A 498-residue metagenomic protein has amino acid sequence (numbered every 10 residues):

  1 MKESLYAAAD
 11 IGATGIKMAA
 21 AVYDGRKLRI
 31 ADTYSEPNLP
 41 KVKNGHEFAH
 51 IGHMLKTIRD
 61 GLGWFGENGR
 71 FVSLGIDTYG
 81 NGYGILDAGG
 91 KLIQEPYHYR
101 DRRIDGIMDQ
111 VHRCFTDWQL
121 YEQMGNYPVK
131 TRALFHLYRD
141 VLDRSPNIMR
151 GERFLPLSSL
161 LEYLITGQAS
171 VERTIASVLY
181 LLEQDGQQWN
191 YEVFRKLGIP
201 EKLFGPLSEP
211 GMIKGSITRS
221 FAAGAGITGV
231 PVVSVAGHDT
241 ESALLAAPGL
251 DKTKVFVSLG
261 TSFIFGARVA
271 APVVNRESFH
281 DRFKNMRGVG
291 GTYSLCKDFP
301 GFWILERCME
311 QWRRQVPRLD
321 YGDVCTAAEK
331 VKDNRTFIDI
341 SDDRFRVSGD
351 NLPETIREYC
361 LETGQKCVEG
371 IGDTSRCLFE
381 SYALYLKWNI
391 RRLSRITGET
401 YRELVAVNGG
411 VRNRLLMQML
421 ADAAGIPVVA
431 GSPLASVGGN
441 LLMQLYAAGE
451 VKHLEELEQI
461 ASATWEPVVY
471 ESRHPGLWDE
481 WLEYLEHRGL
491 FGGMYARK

Functional and structural regions predicted by a protein language model:
M1-Q94, G106, R150, P206 (+4 more regions): N-terminal glycine/serine-rich phosphate-binding loop of ATP-dependent small-molecule kinases, especially carbohydrate
K2, A7-A8, D105, H112-G125 (+10 more regions): Active-site core segments that coordinate phosphate-bearing ligands/cofactors across diverse enzyme families
K2, G12-T14, V72, D77-Y79 (+5 more regions): Short, basic and Ser/Thr-rich N-terminal targeting/leader segments
G63-H98, M124-T131, E162-E183, P206-E209: Short beta-strand-loop/turn "lid" adjacent to the catalytic site in phosphate-handling enzymes
R70-T78, R153-F154, P206, I396-N408: Short glycine-rich phosphate-binding loop at a beta-alpha junction
D77-G82, P210-G211, L259-T261, E403-R412: Glycine-rich beta-strand-to-loop/alpha-helix junction loops that act as flexible
D101: Carbohydrate-associated surface elements
D185-G186, P210-K214: Short beta-strand to alpha-helix junction loop
